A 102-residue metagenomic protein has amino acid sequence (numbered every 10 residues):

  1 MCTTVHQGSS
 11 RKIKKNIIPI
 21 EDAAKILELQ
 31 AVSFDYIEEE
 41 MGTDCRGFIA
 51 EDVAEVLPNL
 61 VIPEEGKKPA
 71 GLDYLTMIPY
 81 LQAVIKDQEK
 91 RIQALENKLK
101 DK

Functional and structural regions predicted by a protein language model:
M1-K15: Small/polar residue-rich beta-strand/coil "junction" motifs that cap repeat-based extracellular fibers
S9, N16, N59, P63-K102: C-terminal intramolecular chaperone/auto-processing assembly modules
K15-E28: Periplasmic N-terminal gating module of Gram-negative TonB-dependent outer-membrane receptors
K25, E39-G42: Self-maturation zones of extracellular/virion spikes and adhesins
Q30-E40: Active-site nucleophile-His-acid catalytic modules used for acyl/amide transfer and hydrolysis across diverse enzymes
G47: Short aromatic/basic micro-patch
V53: Active-site-adjacent helical/loop segments in soluble small-molecule enzymes
V56: Active-site-adjacent mobile loop/cap segments within catalytic or ligand-binding domains
